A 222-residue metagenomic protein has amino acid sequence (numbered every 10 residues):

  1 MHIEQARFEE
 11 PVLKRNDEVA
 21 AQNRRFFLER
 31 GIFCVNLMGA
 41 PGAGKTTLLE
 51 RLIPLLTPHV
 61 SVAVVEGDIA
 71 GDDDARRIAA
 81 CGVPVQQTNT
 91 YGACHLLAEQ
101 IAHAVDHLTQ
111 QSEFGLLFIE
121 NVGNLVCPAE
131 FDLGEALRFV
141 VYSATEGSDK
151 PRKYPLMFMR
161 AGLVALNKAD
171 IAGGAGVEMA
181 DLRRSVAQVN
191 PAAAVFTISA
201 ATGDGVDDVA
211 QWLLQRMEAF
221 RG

Functional and structural regions predicted by a protein language model:
I3-R25, R30-M38, A43, T47 (+3 more regions): Nucleotide-state-sensitive switch-loop elements of NTP-binding domains
L13, Q111-F118, G162-D170, L214-G222: Short secondary-structure transition/capping segments
G67, S143, A200: Cofactor-binding loop segments of dinucleotide-utilizing enzymes, especially the Rossmann-like FAD- and NAD(P)+-binding
D74, K153, G205: Short acidic active-site motifs
P128-E135, V141-A192: Conserved C-terminal guanine-recognition region of P-loop GTPase G domains, centered on the G4
I171-G222: Canonical P-loop GTPase G-domain recognition
